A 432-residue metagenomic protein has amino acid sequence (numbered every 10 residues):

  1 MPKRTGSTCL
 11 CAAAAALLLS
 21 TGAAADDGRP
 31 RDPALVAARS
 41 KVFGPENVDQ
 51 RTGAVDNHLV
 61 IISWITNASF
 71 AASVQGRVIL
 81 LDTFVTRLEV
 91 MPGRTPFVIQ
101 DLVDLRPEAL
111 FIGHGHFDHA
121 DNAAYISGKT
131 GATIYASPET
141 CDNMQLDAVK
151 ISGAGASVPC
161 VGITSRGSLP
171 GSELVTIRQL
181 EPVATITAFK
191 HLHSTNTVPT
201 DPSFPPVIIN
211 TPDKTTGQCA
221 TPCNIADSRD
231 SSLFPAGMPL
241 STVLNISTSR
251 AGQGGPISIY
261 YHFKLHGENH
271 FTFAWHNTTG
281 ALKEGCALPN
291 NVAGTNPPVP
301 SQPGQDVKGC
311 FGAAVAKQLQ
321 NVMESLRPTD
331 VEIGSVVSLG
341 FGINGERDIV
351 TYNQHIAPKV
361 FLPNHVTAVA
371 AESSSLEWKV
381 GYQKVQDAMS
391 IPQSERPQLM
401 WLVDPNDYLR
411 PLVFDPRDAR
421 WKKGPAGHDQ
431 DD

Functional and structural regions predicted by a protein language model:
M1-C11: Bacterial N-terminal signal peptides that target proteins for export
C9-S20: Bacterial N-terminal signal peptides
R29-V55, C141-I259, H266-E268: Metallo-beta-lactamase
A38-V55, S63-I65, S69-I112, H116 (+5 more regions): Pre-active-site segment of Zn-dependent metallo-hydrolases
A68, D104, P239-T242, Q253-I343 (+1 more regions): Mobile, glycine- and charge-enriched loop segments and immediately flanking short secondary-structure elements within
V78-D82, A109-I112, I134-A136, T187-A188 (+3 more regions): Structural recognition of the beta-strand scaffold that forms the well-ordered cores of secreted hydrolase catalytic
P107, A132, L319-M323, R327-V337 (+1 more regions): Proline-aspartate-enriched helix->loop->beta-strand connector
I134, C141-I186, E346-D432: Binuclear metal-ion centers of metallo-dependent hydrolases, dominated by the metallo-beta-lactamase
